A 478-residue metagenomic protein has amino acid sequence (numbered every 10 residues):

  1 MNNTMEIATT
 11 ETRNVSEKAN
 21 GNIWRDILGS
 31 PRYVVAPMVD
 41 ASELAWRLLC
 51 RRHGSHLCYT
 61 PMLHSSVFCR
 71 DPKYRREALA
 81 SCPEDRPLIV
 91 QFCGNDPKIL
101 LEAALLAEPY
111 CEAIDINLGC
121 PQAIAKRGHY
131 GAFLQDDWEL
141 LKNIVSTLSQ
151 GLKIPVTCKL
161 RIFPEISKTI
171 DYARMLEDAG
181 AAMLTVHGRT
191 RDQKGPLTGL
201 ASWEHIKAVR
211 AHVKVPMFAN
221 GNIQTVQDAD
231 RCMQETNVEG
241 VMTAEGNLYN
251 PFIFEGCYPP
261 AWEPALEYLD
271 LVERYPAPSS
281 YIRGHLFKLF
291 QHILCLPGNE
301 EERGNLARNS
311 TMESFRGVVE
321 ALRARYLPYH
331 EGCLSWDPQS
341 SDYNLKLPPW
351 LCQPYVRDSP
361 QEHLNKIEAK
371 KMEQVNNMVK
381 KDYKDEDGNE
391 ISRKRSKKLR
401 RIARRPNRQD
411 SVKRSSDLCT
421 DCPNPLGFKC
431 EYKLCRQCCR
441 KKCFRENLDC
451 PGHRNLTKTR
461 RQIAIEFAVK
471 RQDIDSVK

Functional and structural regions predicted by a protein language model:
M1-V39, L44-A45, R52, N143-S146 (+7 more regions): Alpha/beta catalytic cores of nucleotide-metabolism and tRNA/nucleoside-modifying enzymes
E6-I27, M38-A107: Glycine-rich, positively charged N-terminal anion/phosphate-binding segment
P37, M62, F92-G94, L118 (+4 more regions): A cross-domain feature marking catalytic cores of carbohydrate-active enzymes and several ubiquitous metabolic/repair
H53, L63-C69, D96-P97, L118-A132 (+2 more regions): Conserved radical SAM core fold
T60, A113-P121, D178-R189, V241-N247: Non-cysteine beta-strand/loop elements that form the S-adenosyl-L-methionine
S65, G128-E139, I166-D171, P196-I206: Conserved non-cysteine loop/helix-boundary elements of the Radical SAM core domain that shape
D85-V156, I162-S167, E177: Active-site beta->alpha loop and helix N-cap motifs at the rims of alpha/beta catalytic domains
L434-R445: Cys/His-coordinated zinc-finger cores
